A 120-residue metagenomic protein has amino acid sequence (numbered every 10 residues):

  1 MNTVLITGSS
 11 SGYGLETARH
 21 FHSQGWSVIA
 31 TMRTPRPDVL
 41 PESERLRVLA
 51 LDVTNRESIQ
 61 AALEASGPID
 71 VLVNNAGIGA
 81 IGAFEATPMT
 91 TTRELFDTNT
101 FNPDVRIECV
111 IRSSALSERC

Functional and structural regions predicted by a protein language model:
T3-I6, L72-V73: Conserved hydrophobic beta-strands of the Rossmann-like cofactor-binding core in SDR/related NAD(P)H-dependent
S10-G14, A18: N-terminal Rossmann NAD(P)H-binding glycine-rich loop of SDR-like oxidoreductase domains
Q24-V39: Conserved glycine-rich Rossmann-like NAD(P)H-binding loop of the short-chain dehydrogenase/reductase
A50-A61, M89-T90, P103: The beta1-alpha1 cofactor-binding region of Rossmann-like NAD(H)/NADP(H)-dependent oxidoreductases
N75-A80: Conserved NAD(P)H cofactor-binding loop of Rossmann-fold oxidoreductase domains
A83-F84, P88-F96: Substrate-binding pocket helix/loop in short-chain dehydrogenase/reductase
I107-E108: A short, exposed helix-loop element centered on a Lys and neighboring polar residues
